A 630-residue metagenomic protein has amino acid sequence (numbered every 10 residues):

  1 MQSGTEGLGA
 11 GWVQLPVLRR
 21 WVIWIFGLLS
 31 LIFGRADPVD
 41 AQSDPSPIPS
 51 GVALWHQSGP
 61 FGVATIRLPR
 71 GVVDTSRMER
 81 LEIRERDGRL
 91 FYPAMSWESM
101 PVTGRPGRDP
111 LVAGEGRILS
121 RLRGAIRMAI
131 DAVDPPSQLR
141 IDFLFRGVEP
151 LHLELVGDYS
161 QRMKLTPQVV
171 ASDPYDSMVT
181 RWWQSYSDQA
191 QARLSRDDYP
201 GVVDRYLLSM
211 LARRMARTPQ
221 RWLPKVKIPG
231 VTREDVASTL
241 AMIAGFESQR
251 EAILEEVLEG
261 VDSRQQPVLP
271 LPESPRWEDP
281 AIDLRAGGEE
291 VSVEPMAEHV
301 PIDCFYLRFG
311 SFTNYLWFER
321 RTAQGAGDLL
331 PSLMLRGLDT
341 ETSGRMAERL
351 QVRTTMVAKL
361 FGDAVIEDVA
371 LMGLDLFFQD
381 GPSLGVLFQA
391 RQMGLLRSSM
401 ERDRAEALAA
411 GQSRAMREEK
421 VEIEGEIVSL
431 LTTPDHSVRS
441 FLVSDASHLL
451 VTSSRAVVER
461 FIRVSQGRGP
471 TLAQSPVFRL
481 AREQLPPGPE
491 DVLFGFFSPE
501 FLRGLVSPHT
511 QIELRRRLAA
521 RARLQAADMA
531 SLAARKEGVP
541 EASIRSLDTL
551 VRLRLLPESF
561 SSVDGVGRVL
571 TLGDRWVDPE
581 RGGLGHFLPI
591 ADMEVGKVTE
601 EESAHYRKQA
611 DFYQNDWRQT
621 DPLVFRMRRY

Functional and structural regions predicted by a protein language model:
M1-T218: Extended, solvent-exposed polar beta/coil surface segments
D44-G107, Q184, A190-E419, G425-I427 (+5 more regions): Structural boundary/hinge residues at secondary-structure and domain interfaces
E422-S437: Short, Gly/Ser/Thr-enriched beta-strand-loop segments that form substrate-interacting elements of hydrolase/peptidase
P434-E513: A conserved glycine-rich beta-strand in the N-terminal activation segment of trypsin-fold
V477, A520-A527: Eukaryote-specific, cytoplasm-facing alpha-helical/coiled-coil scaffolding segments in long proteins
M529-V563: Active-site and adjacent loop segments of nucleotide-processing enzymes that use two-metal-ion phosphate chemistry
